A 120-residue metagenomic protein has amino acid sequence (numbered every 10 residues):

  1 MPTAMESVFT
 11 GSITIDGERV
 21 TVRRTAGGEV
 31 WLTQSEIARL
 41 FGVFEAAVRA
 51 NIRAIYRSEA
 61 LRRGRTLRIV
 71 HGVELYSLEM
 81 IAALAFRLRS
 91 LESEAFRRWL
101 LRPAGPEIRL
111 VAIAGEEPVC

Functional and structural regions predicted by a protein language model:
M1-E45, H71-C120: Positively charged, aromatic-accented nucleic-acid-binding surfaces
F41, S58-E59: Residues at alpha-helix termini
A46, A50: Key DNA-contact positions within bacterial/archaeal DNA-binding proteins
I52, Y56: DNA major-groove recognition helix of helix-turn-helix
E59-A60, E92: A short hydrophobic/aromatic micro-motif that marks alpha-helical segments and, especially, helix-coil
A60-G72: Short Lys/Arg-enriched helix C-cap and helix-to-coil transition segments that create basic nucleic-acid-contact patches
